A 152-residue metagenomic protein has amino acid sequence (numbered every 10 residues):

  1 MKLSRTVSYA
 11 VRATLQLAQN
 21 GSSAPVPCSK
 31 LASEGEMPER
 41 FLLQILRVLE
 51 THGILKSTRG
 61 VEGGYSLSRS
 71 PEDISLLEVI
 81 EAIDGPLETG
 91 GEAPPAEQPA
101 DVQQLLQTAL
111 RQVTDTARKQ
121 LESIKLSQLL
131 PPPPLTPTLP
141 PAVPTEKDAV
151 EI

Functional and structural regions predicted by a protein language model:
T14, L46-R47: Short, hydrophobic-biased segments on the C-terminal half of alpha helices that form "recognition helices"
V26-G35: A short alpha-helical element within helix-turn-helix/winged-helix DNA-binding domains across DNA-binding proteins
S33, E50-T51: Alpha-helical residues within the helix-turn-helix
R40: Key DNA-contact positions within bacterial/archaeal DNA-binding proteins
G53-L67: Beta-hairpin "wing" of winged helix-turn-helix
P71-P95, L110, T114-D115: Conserved segment of winged-helix/HTH DNA-binding domains
A96-I152: C-terminal regulatory/oligomerization modules of transcriptional regulators
